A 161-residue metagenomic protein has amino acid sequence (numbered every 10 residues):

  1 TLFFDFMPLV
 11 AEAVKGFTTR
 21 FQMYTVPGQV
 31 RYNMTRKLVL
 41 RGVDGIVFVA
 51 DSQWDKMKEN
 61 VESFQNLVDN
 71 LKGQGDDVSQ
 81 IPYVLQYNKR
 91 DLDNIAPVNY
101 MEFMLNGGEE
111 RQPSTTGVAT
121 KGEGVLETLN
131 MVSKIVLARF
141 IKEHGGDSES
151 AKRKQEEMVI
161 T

Functional and structural regions predicted by a protein language model:
T1-L2, E12-F17, K37-G42, G73-S79 (+1 more regions): Conserved catalytic network of the ASCE P-loop NTPase/AAA+ motor domain
T1-M34: Switch I (G2) and immediately adjacent beta-strands of P-loop GTPase domains
L2, R31, K56-E59, S63 (+2 more regions): Helical mechanochemical/support elements of P-loop NTPase systems and associated helical scaffolds
F6-V10, S63-K72, N99-E102: Short, well-ordered amphipathic alpha-helices
F21, V47, V84: Hydrophobic "anchor" residues on beta-strands that sit immediately upstream of conserved functional sites
V26-V30, G42-Q65, K72-S79, R90-I95: Conserved Switch II/interswitch segment of TRAFAC-class P-loop GTPases
I81-V84, R90-G146: Canonical P-loop GTPase G-domain recognition
R153-T161: Low-complexity, Pro/Ser/Thr/Gly/Ala-rich intrinsically disordered linkers and tails that serve as
